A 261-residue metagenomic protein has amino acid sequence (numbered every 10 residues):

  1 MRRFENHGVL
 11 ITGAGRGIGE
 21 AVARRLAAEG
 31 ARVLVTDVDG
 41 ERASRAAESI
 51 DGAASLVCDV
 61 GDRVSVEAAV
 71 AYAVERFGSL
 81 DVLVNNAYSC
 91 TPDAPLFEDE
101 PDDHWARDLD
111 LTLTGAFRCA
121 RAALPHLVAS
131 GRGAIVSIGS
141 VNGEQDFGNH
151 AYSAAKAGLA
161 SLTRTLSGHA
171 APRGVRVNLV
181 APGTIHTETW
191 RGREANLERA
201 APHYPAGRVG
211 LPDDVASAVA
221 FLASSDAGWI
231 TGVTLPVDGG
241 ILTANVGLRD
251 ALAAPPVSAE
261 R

Functional and structural regions predicted by a protein language model:
G15-G17: Conserved glycine-rich cofactor-binding loop
D93-F97, P101-L109, A200: Substrate-binding pocket helix/loop in short-chain dehydrogenase/reductase
A94, T231-R261: Short C-terminal tail/terminal secondary-structure segment of NAD(P)H-dependent dehydrogenase/reductase domains
A120, V209-V237, L242-T243: C-terminal substrate-recognition "lid" of short-chain dehydrogenase/reductases
P125, G168-H169, G228: Alpha-helical segment proximal to the catalytic Tyr-Lys
R132, A171, R176, I230-G232: Short, small/polar-rich loop/turn modules that mediate ligand/substrate recognition or access, typified
V136-G158, T163-P172, T184: Catalytic loop of short-chain dehydrogenase/reductase
